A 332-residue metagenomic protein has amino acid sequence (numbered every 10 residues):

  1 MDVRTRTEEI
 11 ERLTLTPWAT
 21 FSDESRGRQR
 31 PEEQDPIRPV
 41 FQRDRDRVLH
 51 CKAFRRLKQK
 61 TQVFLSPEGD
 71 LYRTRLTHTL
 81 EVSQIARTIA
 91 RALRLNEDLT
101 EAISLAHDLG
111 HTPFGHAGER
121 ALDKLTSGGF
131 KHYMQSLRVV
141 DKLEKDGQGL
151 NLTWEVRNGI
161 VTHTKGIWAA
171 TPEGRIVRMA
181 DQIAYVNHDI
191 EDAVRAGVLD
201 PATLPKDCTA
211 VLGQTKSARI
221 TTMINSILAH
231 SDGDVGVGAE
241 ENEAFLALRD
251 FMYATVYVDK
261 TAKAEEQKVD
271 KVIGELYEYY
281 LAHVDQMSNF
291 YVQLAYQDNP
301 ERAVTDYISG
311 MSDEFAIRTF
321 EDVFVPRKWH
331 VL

Functional and structural regions predicted by a protein language model:
M1-T79, S83-I89, N96-E97, G118 (+1 more regions): Histidine-centered, transition-metal-coordinating active-site segments
E101-A106, M179-A180: Short alpha-helix carrying the canonical HExxH Zn2+-binding catalytic motif
G110-F114, A184: Short active-site segment of divalent metal-dependent hydrolases/proteases that encodes the spacing between
G115-S127: A glycine- and small-aliphatic-rich helix-loop capping segment at beta-alpha/alpha-beta transitions that lines
